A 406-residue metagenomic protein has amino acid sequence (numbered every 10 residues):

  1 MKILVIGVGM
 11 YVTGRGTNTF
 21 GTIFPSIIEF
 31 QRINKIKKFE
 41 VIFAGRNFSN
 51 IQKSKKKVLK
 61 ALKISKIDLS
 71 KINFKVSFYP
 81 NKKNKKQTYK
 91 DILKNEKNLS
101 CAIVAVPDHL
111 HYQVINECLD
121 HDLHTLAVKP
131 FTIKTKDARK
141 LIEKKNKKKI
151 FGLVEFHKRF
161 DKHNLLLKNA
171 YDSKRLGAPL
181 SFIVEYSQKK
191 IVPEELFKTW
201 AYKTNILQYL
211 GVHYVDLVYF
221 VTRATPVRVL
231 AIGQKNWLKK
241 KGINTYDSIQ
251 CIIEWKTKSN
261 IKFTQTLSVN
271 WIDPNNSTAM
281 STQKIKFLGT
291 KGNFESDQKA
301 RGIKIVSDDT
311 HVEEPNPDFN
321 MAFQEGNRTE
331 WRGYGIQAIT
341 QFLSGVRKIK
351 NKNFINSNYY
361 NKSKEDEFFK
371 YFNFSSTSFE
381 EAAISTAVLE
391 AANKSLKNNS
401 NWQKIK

Functional and structural regions predicted by a protein language model:
M1-H121: N-terminal glycine-/serine-/threonine-rich beta1-alpha1-beta2 phosphate-ribose binding loop of Rossmann-like
G9, L153, K158-N244, C251 (+1 more regions): Predominantly a Rossmann-like dinucleotide-binding segment in NAD(P)-dependent oxidoreductases
T22-R32, K55-K60, L165-Y171, C251-E254 (+1 more regions): Short, well-ordered amphipathic alpha-helices
S49-S54, T329-T340, S357-Y360, E380-I384: Active-site loop of classical SDR/Rossmann-like NAD(P)-dependent oxidoreductases, centered on the catalytic Tyr-X3-Lys
C101, P107-R159: Beta-strand-loop-alpha-helix segment that lines the small-molecule cofactor/substrate pocket of alpha/beta enzymes
L123, I150-F151, A178-L180, I261-Q265: Short, well-ordered coil/turn segments that N-cap beta-strands
Y209-T310, E325-K352, K364-F369, L389-N393 (+1 more regions): Contiguous beta-strand/loop segments that form the cofactor/metal-binding neighborhood of enzyme cores
K352-I384, K404: Glycine- and charged-residue-rich phosphate/anionic-cofactor binding loop of Rossmann-like
